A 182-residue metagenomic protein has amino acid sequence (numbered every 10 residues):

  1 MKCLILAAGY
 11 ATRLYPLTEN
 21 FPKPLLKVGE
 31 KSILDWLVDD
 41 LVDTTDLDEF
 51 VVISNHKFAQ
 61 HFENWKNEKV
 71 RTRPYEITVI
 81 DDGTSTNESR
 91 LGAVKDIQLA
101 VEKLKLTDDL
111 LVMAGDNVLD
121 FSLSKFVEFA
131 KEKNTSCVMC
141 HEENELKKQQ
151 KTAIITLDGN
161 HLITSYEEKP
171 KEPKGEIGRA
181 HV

Functional and structural regions predicted by a protein language model:
K2-I5, R13, K27, K31-M113 (+1 more regions): Conserved N-terminal catalytic core of the sugar/cofactor nucleotidyltransferase
R13, P24, S165: Conserved beta-strand positions that form and line the central face of beta-propeller blades
E19-K23: Short alpha-helical oligomerization interface
L25, V79, S136-V138: Conserved beta-strand scaffold positions in the cores of enzyme catalytic domains, especially in NTP/NDP-utilizing
G115-V118: The conserved acidic donor/metal-binding loop of glycosyltransferases
D120-H181: Conserved core of the sugar-phosphate nucleotidyltransferase
